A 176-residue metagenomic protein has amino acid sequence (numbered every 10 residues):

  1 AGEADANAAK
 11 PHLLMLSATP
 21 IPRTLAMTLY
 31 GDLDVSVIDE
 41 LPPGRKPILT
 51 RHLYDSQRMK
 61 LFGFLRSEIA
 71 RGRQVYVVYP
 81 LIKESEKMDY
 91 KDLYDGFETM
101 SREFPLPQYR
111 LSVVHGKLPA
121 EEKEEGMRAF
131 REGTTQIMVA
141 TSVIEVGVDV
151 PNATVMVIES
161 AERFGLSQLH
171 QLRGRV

Functional and structural regions predicted by a protein language model:
A1-V176: Inter-lobe coupling/hinge segments of SF2-like helicase ATPases
